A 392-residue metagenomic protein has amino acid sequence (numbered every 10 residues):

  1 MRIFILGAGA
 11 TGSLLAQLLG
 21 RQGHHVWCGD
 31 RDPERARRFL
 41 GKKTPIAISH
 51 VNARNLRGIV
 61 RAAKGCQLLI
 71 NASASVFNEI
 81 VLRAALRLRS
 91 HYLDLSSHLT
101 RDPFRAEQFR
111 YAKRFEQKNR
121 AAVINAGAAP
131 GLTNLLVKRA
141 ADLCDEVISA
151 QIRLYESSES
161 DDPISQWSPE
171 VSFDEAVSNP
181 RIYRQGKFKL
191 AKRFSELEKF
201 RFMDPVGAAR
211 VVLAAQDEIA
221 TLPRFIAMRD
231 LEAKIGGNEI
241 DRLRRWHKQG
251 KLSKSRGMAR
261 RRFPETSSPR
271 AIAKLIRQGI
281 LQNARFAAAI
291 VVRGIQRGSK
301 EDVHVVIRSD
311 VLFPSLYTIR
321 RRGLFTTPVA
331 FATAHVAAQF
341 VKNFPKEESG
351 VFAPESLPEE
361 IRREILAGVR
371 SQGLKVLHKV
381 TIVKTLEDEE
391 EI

Functional and structural regions predicted by a protein language model:
I3-G7: Conserved N-terminal Rossmann-fold NAD(P)-binding element of oxidoreductases
T11: Hydrophobic/small residue at the entry helix of a nucleotide-binding pocket
D32-R35: Helix N-cap at the beta1-alpha1 junction of Rossmann-like dinucleotide-binding domains, i.e., the first residues
K43-N55: Rossmann-fold cofactor-recognition segment
N52-G65, F77: Conserved Rossmann-fold cofactor-binding substructure of NAD(P)-dependent oxidoreductases
L68-A84: Beta-loop-alpha module in the N-terminal Rossmann-like domain of NAD(P)-dependent dehydrogenases, especially those
S96-A121: Rossmann-fold NAD(P)-binding glycine/threonine-rich loop
D142-I392: C-terminal catalytic/substrate-binding lobe primarily of soluble NAD(P)-dependent oxidoreductases
